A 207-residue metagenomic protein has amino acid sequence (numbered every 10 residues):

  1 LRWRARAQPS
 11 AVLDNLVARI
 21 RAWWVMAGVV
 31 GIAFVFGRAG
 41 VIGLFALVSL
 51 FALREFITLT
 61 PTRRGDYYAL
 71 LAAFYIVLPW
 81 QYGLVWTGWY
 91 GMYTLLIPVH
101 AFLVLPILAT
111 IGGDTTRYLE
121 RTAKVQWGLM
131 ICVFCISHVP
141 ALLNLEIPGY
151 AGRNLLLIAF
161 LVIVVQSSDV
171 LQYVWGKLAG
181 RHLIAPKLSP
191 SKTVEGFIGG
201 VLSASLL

Functional and structural regions predicted by a protein language model:
L1-L207: Membrane-embedded alpha-helical bundles of polytopic integral membrane proteins
